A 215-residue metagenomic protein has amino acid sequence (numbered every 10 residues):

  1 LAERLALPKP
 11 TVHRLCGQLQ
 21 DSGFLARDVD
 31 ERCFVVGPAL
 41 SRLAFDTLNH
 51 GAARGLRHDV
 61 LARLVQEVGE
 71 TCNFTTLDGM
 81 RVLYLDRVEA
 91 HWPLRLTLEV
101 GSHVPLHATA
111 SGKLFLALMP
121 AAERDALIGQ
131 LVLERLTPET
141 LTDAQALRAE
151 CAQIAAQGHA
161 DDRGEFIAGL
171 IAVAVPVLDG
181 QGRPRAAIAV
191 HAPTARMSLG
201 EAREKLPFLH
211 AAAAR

Functional and structural regions predicted by a protein language model:
L1-G55, A214: N-terminal helix-turn-helix
R4, G55-E67, Q153, Q157 (+1 more regions): Amphipathic alpha-helical regulatory segments at dimerization interfaces that relay allosteric signals between sensory
T11, Q18-F24, A39, N73 (+4 more regions): Residue-level recognition of specific faces of alpha-helices
D30-E31, V35-L131: Amphipathic alpha-helical effector-binding/dimerization core of metabolite-sensing transcriptional regulators
A117, A212-R215: Signal-transmission/dimerization alpha-helices at domain junctions
L136-T137, A168: Intrinsically disordered, low-complexity polar/acidic regions
T142-A212: Extended hydrophobic
